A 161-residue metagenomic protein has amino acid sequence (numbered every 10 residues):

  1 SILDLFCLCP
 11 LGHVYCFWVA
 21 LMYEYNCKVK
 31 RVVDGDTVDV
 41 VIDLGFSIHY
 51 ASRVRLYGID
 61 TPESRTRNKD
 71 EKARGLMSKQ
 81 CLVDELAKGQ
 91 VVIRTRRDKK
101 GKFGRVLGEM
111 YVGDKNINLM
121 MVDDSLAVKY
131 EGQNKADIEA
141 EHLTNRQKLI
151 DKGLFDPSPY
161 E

Functional and structural regions predicted by a protein language model:
F6-P10, V14-E161: Small beta-barrel nucleic-acid-binding modules, primarily SNase/OB-fold domains and secondarily Tudor-like barrels
